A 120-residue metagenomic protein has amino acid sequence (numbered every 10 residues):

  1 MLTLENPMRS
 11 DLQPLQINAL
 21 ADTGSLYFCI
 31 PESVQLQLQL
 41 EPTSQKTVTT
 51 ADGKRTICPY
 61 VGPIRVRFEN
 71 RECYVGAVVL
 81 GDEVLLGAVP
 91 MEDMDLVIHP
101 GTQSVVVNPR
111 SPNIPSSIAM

Functional and structural regions predicted by a protein language model:
M1-M120: Pepsin/retropepsin-fold aspartyl endopeptidases
